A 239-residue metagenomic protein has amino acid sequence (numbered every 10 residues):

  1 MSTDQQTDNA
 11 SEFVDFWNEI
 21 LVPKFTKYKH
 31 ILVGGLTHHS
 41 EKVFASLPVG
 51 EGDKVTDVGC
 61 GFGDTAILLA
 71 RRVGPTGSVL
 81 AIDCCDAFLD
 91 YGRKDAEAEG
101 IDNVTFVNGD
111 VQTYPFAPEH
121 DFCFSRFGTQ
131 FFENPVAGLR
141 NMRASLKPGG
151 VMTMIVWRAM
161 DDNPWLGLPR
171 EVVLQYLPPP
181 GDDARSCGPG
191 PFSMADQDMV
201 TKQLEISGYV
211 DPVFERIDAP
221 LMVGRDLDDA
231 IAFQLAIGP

Functional and structural regions predicted by a protein language model:
S2-I31, V213-P239: C-terminal helical/coil "lid" or tail adjacent to the Rossmann-like core of SAM-dependent
G34-D53, L68: Conserved alpha-helix/loop element of class I SAM-dependent methyltransferases that forms part of the SAM/SAH-binding
F44, I67-A70, R93, V136-R143 (+2 more regions): A structural alpha-helix within SAM-dependent methyltransferase catalytic domains
K54-Y114, A137: Class I SAM-dependent methyltransferase SAM/SAH-binding core
G74, F132-E133, L146-P148: Helix-to-beta-strand junctions that scaffold the AdoMet/dcAdoMet cofactor pocket in Class I SAM-dependent enzymes
Q112-C123: A short acidic, Gly/Pro-enriched loop at the edge of an enzyme's catalytic core that lines a small-molecule cofactor
D121-V136, R158: A short SAM/SAH-binding and catalytic strip from SAM-dependent methyltransferases
V136, K147-R225: Conserved catalytic/acceptor-binding region of the Class I
